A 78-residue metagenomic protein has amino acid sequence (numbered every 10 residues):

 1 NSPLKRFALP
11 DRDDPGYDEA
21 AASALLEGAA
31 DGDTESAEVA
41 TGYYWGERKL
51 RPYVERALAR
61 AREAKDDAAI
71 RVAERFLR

Functional and structural regions predicted by a protein language model:
N1-R56, V72-R78: Long, non-catalytic architectural segments outside compact domain cores
E38, R60-I70: Charged, low-complexity interaction regions
